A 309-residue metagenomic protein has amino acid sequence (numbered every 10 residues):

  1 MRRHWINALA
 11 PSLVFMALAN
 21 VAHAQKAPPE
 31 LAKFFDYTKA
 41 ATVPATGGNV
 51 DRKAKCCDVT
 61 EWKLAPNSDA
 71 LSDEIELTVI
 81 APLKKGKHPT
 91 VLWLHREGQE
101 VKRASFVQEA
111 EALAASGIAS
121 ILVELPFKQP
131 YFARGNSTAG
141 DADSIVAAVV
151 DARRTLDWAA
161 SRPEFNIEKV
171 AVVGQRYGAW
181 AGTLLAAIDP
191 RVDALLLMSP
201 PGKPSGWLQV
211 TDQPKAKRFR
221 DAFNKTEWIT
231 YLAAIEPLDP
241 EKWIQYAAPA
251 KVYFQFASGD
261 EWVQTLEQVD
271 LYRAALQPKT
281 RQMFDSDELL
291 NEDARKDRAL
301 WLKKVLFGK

Functional and structural regions predicted by a protein language model:
K39-K85: N-terminal cap/lid segment of alpha/beta-hydrolase-fold proteins
E76-L77, K87-R96: Short beta-strand element of the alpha/beta-hydrolase
L94, G98-V150, L208-P214: Cap/lid segment of the alpha/beta-hydrolase catalytic domain
S137-R176: Gly/Ser-rich "nucleophile elbow"/oxyanion-hole loop immediately N-terminal to the catalytic nucleophile in hydrolases
T183-I229, A247: Hydrolase active-site cap/lid region
A247-A248, Y253-F256: Short beta-strand/loop motif that positions the catalytic acidic residue of the alpha/beta-hydrolase fold
S258-V263, E288-L289: Acidic catalytic loop of the alpha/beta-hydrolase fold
Q264-Y272: Short alpha-helix in the alpha/beta-hydrolase fold that links the catalytic acid
